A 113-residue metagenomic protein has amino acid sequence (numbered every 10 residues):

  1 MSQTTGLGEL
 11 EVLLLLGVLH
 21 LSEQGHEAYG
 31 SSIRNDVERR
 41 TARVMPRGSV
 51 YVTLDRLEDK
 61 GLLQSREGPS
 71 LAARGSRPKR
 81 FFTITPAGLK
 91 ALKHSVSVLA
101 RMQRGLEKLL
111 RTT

Functional and structural regions predicted by a protein language model:
M1-T5: Short, intrinsically disordered or compositionally biased N-terminal tails of bacterial proteins
G6-S49: N-terminal helix-turn-helix DNA-binding core of bacterial DNA-binding proteins
N35, E58-D59: Alpha-helical residues within the helix-turn-helix
V50-L57: Basic amphipathic alpha-helical segments that dock to polyanions
K60-G75: Beta-hairpin "wing" of winged helix-turn-helix
P78: Exposed loop/turn and edge beta-strand positions of beta-sandwich/beta-sheet ligand-binding modules
I84-G88: Accessory beta->alpha helical hairpin/"wing" motif in late/C-terminal subdomains of nucleic-acid enzymes
L89-T113: Amphipathic alpha-helical dimerization/coiled-coil segments that flank or bridge DNA-binding/regulatory modules
